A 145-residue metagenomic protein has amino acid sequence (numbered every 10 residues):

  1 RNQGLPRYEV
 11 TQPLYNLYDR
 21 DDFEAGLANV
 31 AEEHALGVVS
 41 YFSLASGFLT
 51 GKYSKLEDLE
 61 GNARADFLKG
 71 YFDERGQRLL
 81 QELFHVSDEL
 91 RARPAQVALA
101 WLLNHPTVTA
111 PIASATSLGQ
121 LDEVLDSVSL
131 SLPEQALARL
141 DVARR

Functional and structural regions predicted by a protein language model:
R1-V142: Beta/alpha (TIM)-barrel catalytic core signal, keyed to glycine-rich beta->alpha loops juxtaposed to Asp/Glu that bind
